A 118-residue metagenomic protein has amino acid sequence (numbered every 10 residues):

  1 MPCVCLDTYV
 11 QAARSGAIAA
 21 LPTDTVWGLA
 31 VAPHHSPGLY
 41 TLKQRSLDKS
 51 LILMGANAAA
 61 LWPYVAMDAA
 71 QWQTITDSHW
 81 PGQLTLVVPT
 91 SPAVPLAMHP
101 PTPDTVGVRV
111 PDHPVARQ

Functional and structural regions predicted by a protein language model:
M1-Q118: Active-site-adjacent structural elements in enzyme catalytic cores
